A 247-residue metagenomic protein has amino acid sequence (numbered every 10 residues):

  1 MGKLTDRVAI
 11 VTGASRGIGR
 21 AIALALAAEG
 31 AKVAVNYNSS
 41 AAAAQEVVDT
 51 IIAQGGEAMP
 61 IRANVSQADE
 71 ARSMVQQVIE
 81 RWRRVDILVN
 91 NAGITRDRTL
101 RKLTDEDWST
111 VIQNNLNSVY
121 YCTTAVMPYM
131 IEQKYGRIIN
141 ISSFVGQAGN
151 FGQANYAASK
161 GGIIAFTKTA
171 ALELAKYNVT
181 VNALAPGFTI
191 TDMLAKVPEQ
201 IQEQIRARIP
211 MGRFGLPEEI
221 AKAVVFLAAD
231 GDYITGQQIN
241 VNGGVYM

Functional and structural regions predicted by a protein language model:
V8, S15-R16: Conserved glycine-rich cofactor-binding loop
T99-L100, D107-I112, L194, I205: Substrate-binding pocket helix/loop in short-chain dehydrogenase/reductase
T123, S159, T167: Active-site helix of classical SDR
M127, Y135, R213-V241, Y246: C-terminal substrate-recognition "lid" of short-chain dehydrogenase/reductases
P128, L172-E173: Alpha-helical segment proximal to the catalytic Tyr-Lys
S143: Residue(s) in the substrate-gating loop at a strand-loop-helix junction that position the organic substrate next
A175, T180, I234-G236: Short, small/polar-rich loop/turn modules that mediate ligand/substrate recognition or access, typified
